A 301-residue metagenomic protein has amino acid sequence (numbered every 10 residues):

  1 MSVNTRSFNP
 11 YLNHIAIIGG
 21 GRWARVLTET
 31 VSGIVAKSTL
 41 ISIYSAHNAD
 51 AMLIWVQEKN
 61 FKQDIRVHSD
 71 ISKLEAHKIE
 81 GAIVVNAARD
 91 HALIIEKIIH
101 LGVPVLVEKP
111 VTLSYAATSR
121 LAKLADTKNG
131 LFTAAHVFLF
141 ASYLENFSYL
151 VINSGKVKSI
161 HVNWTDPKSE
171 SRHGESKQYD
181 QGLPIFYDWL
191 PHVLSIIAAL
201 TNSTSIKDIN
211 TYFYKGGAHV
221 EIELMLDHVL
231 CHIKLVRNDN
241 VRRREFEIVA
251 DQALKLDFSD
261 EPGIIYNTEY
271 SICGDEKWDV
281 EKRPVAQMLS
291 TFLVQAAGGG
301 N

Functional and structural regions predicted by a protein language model:
M1-F61: N-terminal Rossmann-like dinucleotide-binding module
M1-N9, S38, Y44, K59-N60 (+4 more regions): C-terminal helix-rich "cap/oligomerization" subdomain common to oxidoreductases
A24, H91, V193: Catalytic nucleophile loop
K59-L106, P110-A122: Beta-loop-alpha module in the N-terminal Rossmann-like domain of NAD(P)-dependent dehydrogenases, especially those
R89, T112-S171: A contiguous active-site-proximal alpha/beta segment in oxidoreductase catalytic domains
H173-V241: Rossmann-like dinucleotide-binding domain that binds NAD(P)(H)
F213-K215, H228-T291: NAD(P)-dinucleotide binding in Rossmann-like oxidoreductases
